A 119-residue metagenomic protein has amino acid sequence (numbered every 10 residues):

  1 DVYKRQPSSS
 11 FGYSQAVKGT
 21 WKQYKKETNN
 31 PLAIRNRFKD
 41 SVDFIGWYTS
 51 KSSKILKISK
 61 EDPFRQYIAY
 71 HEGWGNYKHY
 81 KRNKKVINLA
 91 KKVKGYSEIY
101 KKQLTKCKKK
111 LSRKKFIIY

Functional and structural regions predicted by a protein language model:
V2-Y3: Short, small-residue-biased leader/transition segments that mark boundaries at the very start of proteins
S8-F11: Extracytoplasmic
Y13-R65, A69-K78: Alpha-helical segment that forms one wall of the substrate-binding/catalytic cleft in peptidoglycan-active domains
E61-R113: Catalytic and substrate-binding regions of cell-wall glycan-acting enzymes that process beta-1,4-linked
F116-Y119: Low-complexity, Gly/Ser/Thr/Pro-rich intrinsically disordered linker/tail segments
